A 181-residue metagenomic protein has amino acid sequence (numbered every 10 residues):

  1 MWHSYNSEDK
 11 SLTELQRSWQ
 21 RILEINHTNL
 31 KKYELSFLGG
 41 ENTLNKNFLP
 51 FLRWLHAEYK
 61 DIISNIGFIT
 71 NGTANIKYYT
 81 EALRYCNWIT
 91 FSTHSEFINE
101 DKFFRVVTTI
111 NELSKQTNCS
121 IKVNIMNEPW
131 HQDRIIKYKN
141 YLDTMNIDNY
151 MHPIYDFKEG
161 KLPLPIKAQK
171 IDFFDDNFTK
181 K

Functional and structural regions predicted by a protein language model:
M1, S92-S95, P153-I154: Short loop/turn segments at strand-loop or loop-helix junctions that form parts of catalytic or ligand-binding pockets
M1-E14: Canonical Radical SAM [4Fe-4S] cluster-binding loop centered on the CxxxCxxC motif and its immediate flanking residues
H3-N6, K60, A74, T80 (+3 more regions): Compositionally biased, intrinsically disordered low-complexity regions enriched in proline and serine
Q16-F37, N45-K137: Radical SAM/AdoMet-radical enzyme domain recognition
Q132-K181: A C-terminal junction/extension of Radical SAM enzymes
